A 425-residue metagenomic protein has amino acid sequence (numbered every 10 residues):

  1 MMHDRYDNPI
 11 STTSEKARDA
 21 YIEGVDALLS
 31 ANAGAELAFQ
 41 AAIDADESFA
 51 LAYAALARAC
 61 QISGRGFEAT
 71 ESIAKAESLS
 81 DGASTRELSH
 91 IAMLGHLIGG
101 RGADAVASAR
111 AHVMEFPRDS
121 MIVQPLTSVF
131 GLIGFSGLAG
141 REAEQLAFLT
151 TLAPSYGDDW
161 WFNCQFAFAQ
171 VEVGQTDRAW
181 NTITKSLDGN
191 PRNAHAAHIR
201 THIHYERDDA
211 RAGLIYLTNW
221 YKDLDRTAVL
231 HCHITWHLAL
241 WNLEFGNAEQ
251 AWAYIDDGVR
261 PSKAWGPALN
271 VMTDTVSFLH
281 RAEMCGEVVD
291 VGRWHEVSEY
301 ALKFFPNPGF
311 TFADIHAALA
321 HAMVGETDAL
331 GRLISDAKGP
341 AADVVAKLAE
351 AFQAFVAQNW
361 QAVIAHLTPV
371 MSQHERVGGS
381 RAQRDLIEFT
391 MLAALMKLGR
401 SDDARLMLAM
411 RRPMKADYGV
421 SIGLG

Functional and structural regions predicted by a protein language model:
D7-I10, K75-E87, M114-D119, L149-D159 (+4 more regions): Flexible helix-coil transition and linker loops at the boundaries of alpha-helical arrays
E15, E23-L37, A45-A103, F130-R141 (+2 more regions): Inter-helical turn/loop elements of alpha-helical hairpins
E15-A20, S48-L51, A83-S89, R118-V123 (+8 more regions): Generic helix N-cap/helix-start motif at coil->alpha-helix transitions
E23-V25, L51-I62, A92-G99, Q124-S136 (+7 more regions): Tandem amphipathic alpha-helical repeat scaffolds
Q40, E68-S80, A103-F116, A139-P154 (+7 more regions): Alpha-helical repeat scaffolds
D81-Q165, E172-A179: Well-ordered mid-protein domain cores that form the structural environment of catalytic cofactors
Q145-F245: Internal metal/ion-chelating core segments
L240-G425: Helix-coil-helix junctions within alpha-helical repeat/solenoid scaffolds
